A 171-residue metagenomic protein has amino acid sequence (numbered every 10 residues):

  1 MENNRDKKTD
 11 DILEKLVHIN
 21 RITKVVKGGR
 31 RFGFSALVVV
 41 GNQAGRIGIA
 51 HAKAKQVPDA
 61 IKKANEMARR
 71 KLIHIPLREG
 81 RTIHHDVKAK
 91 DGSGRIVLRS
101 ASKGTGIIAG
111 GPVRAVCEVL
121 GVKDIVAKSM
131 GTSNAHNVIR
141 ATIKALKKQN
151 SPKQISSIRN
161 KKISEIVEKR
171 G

Functional and structural regions predicted by a protein language model:
M1-G171: Ribosome-associated RNA-binding proteins
